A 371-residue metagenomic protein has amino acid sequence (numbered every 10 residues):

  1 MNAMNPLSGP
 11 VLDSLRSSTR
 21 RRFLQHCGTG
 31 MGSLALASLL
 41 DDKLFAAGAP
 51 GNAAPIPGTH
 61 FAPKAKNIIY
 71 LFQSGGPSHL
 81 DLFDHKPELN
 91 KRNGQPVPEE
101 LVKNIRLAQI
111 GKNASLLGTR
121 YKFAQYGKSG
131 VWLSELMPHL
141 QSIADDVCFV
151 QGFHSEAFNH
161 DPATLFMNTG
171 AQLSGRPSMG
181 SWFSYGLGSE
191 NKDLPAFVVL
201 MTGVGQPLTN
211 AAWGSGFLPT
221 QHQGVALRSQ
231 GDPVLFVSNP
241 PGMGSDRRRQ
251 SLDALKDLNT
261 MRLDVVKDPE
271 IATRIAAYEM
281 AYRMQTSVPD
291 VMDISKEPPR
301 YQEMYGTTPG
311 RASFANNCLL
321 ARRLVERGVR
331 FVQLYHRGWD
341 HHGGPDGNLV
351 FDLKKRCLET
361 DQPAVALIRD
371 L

Functional and structural regions predicted by a protein language model:
N2-L371: Ligand-binding pockets and gating/stacking loops
